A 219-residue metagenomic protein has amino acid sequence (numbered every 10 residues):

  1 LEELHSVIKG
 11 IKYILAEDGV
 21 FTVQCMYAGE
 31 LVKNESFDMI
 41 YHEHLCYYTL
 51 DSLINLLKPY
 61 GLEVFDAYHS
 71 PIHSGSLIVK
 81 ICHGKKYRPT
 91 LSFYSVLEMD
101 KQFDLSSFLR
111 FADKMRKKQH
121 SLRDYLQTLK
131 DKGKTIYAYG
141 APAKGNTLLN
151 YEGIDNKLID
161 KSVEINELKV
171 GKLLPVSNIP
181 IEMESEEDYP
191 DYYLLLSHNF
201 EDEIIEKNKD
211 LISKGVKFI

Functional and structural regions predicted by a protein language model:
L1-E3, S177-I219: Phosphate-bearing ligand-interacting subdomains that bind or position ATP/ADP/UDP/GDP/NAD(P) or nucleotide-linked
L1-K33, Y47-Y60, N146-T147, V163-K169 (+1 more regions): Conserved SAM-binding loop
S36-L50, I72: Acceptor-substrate binding/catalytic loop of class I
L62-H73: Conserved S-adenosyl-L-methionine
H73-K118: Flexible, glycine-/basic-rich loop-and-beta segments that form/coincide with the SAM-dependent methyltransferase
K114-K132: A short, well-structured juxtamembrane/interface segment
L129-N150: Glycine-rich adenosine-cofactor-binding loop
D160-L174, G215-I219: Short, flexible loop segments at boundaries between secondary-structure elements
